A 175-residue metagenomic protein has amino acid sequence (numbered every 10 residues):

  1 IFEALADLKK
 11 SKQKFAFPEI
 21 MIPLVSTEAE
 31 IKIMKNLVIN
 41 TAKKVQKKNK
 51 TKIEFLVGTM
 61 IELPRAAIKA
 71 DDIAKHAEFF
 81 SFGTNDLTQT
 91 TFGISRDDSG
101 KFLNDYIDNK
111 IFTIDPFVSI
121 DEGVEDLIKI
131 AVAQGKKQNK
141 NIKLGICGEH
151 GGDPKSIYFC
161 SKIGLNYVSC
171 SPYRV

Functional and structural regions predicted by a protein language model:
F2-V175: Conserved alpha/beta-domain cores
